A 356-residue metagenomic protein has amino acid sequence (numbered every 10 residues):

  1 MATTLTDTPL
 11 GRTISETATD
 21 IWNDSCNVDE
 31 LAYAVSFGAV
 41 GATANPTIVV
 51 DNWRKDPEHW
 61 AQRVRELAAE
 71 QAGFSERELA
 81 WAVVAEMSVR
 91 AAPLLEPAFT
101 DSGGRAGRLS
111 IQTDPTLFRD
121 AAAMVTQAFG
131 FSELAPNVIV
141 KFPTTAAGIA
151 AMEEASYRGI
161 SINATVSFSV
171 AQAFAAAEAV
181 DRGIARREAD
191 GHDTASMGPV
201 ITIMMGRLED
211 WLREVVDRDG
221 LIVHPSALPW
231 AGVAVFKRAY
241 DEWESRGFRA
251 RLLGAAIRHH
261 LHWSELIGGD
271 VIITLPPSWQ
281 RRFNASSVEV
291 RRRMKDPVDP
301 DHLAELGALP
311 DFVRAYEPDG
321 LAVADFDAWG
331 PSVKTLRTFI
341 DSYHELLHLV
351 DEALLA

Functional and structural regions predicted by a protein language model:
M1-D29: N- or domain-start disorder-to-order transition segments that initiate the globular core
T17-T19, G38-V40, G104-L109, L134-V138 (+4 more regions): Short, well-ordered coil/turn segments that N-cap beta-strands
L31, A128, I149-M152, A173 (+1 more regions): Generic hydrophobic/aromatic pocket-lining and core-packing "Φ" positions
Y33-N45: Catalytic domains of carbohydrate-active enzymes, especially glycoside hydrolases
A39, V49-V50, D56-A151: Active-site beta->alpha loop and helix N-cap motifs at the rims of alpha/beta catalytic domains
N45, I111, V140, A155 (+1 more regions): Conserved, mostly hydrophobic/aromatic
S161-R293: Catalytic alpha/beta core domains of metabolic enzymes, predominantly
R292-A356: C-terminal extensions of enzymes
